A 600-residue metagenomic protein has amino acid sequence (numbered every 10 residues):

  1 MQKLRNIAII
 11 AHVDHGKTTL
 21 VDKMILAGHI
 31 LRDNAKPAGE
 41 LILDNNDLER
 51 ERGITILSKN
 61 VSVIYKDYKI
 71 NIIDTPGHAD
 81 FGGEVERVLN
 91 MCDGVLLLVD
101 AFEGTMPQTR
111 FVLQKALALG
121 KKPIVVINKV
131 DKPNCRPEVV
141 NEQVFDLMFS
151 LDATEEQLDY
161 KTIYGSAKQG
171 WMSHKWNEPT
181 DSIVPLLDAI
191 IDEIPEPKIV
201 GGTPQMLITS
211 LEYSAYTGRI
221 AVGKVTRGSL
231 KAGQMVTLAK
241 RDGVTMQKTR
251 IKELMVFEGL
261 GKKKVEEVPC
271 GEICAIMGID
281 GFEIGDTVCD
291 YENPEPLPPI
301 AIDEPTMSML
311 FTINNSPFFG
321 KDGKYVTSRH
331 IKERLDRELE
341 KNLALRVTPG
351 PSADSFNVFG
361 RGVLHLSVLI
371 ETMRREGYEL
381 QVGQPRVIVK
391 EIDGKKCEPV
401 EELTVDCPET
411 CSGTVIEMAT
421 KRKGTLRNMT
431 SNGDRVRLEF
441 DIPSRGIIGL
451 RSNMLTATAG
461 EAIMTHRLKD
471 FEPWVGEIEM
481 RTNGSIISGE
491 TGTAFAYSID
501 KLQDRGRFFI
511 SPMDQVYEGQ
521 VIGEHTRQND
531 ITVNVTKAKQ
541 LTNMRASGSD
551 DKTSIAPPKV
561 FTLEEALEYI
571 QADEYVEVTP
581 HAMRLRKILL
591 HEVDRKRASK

Functional and structural regions predicted by a protein language model:
M1-V99, E103, Q143, L211-S214: P-loop NTPase switch module centered on the Walker A-proximal segment
Q2-T19, A79, C92, F102-Q114 (+16 more regions): Conserved structured catalytic cores and adjacent interaction surfaces of nucleotide-binding/hydrolyzing enzymes
D14, L20, G53, I72-D74 (+18 more regions): Residue-level signature of catalytic and energy-coupling elements of molecular machines, predominantly ATP/GTP-dependent
P37-E40, V125, L151-I163, P197-L207 (+10 more regions): Interdomain boundary/hinge elements
K122, K132-D192: Canonical P-loop GTPase G-domain recognition
Q205-M309, F319-K321, N483, G492-T542 (+2 more regions): Conserved nucleotide-binding/hydrolysis modules and their immediate coupling elements across P-loop/ASCE NTPase motors
S316-L339, A556: A short, contiguous, amphipathic alpha-helix enriched in charged residues
R584, L590-K600: Acidic, low-complexity intrinsically disordered tails
